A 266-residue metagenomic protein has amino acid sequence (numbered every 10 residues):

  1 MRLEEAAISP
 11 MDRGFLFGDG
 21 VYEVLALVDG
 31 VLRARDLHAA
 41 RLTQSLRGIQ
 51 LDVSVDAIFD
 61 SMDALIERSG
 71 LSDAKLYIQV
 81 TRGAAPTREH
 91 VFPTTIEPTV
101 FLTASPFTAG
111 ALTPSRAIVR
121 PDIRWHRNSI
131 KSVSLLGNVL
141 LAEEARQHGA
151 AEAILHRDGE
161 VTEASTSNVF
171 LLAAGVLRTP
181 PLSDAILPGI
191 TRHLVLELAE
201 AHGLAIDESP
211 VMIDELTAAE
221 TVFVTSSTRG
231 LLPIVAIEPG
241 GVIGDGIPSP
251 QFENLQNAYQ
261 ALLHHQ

Functional and structural regions predicted by a protein language model:
M1-E67, T81, P86-Q266: Helix-start/capping segments and mature chain N-termini
S72-A74, A151: Short acidic/polar active-site loop segments enriched in Thr and Asp
